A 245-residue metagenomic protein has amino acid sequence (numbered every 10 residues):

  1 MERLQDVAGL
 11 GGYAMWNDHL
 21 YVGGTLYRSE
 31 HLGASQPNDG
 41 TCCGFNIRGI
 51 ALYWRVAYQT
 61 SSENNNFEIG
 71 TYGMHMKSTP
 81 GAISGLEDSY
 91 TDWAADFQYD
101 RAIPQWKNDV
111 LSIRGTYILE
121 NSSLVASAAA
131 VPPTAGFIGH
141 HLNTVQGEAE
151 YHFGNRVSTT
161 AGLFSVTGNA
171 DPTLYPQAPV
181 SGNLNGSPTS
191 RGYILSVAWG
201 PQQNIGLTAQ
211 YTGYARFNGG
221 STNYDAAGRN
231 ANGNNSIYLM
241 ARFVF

Functional and structural regions predicted by a protein language model:
M1-A57, N230, N235, R242: Surface-exposed coil loops of outer-membrane beta-barrel proteins
M1-Q5, Y117-P132, A170-P172, G213-Y224 (+1 more regions): Outer-membrane beta-barrel translocator/channel fold
Q5, G49-A51, Y90-D92, L142 (+3 more regions): Membrane-spanning beta-strands of outer-membrane beta-barrel proteins
G11-Y13, R55-A57, D96-Q98, E148-E150 (+3 more regions): Outer-membrane beta-barrel architecture
L32-D88: Loop-centered beta-sheet repeat module
N66-L195, W199: Detector for outer-membrane/organellar transmembrane beta-barrel domains, recognizing the amphipathic beta-strand
V197-Y211, R216-N218: C-terminal closing repeat unit and adjoining cap/tail of repeat-based domains
W199, I205, A231-F245: Outer-membrane beta-barrel "beta-signal"
